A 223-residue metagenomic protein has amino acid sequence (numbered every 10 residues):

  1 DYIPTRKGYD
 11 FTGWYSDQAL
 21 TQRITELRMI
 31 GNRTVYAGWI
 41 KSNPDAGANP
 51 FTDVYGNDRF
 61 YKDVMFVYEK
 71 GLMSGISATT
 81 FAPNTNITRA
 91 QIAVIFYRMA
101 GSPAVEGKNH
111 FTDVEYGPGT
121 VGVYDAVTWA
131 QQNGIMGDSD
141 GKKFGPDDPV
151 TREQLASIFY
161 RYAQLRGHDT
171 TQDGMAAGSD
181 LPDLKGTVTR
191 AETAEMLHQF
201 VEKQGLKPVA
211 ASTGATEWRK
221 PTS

Functional and structural regions predicted by a protein language model:
D1-M65, K70: Secondary-structure capping and domain/repeat boundary segments
I40-R59, S74-Y124, Q132-R190, Q199-S223: Feature responds to low-complexity, polar/acidic, surface-exposed segments characteristic of secreted/exported proteins
Y68-E69, V127, Q131-Q132: Alpha-helix C-terminal capping/helix-coil junction sites
